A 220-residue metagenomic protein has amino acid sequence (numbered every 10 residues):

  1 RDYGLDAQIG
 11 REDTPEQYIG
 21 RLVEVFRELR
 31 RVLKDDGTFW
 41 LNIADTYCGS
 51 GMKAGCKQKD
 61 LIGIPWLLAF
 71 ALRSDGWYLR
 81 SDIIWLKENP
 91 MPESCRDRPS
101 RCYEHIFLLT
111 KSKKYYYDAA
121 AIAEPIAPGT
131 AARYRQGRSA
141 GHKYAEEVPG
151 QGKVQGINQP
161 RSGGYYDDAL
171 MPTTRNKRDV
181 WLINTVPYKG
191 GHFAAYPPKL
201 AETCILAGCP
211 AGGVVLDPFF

Functional and structural regions predicted by a protein language model:
R1-F220: Core catalytic lobe of class I
